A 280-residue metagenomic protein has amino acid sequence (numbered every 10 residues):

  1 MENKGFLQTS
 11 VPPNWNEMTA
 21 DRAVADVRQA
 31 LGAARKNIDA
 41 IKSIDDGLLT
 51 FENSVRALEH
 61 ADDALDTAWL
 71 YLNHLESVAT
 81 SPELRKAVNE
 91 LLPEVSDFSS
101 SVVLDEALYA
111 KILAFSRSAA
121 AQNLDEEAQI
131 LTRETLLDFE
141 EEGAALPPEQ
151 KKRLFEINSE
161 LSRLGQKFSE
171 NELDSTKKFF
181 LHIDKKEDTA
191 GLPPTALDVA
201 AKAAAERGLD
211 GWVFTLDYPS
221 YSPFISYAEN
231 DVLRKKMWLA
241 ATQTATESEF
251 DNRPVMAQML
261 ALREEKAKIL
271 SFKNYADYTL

Functional and structural regions predicted by a protein language model:
M1-L280: Zn2+-dependent metallopeptidase catalytic domains
